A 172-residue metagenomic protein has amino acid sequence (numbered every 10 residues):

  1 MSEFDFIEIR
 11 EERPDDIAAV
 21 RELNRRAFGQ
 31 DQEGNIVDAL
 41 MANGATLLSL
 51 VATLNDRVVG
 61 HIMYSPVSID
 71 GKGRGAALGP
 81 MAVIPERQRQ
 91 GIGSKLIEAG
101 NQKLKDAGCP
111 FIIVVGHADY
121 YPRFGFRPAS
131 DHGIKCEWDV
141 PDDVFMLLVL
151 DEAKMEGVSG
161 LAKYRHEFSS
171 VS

Functional and structural regions predicted by a protein language model:
S2-I36, N43-V59, E152-S172: Short amphipathic alpha-helix that is part of the acyltransferase structural core
L47, D143-M146: Short hydrophobic/aromatic beta-strand or adjacent loop that forms the aromatic wall/cage of a ligand/substrate-binding
V51, R57-S68, R74-A82: Conserved beta-strand in the GNAT
R57, G71, I84-K95, A107 (+1 more regions): Conserved glycine-rich acetyl-CoA-binding loop
L78, V83, R89-Q102, V114: Conserved acetyl-CoA-binding loop-helix of GNAT-fold acetyltransferases
D106-P110, V115-P141: Conserved active-site alpha-helix within GNAT-family acetyltransferase domains
